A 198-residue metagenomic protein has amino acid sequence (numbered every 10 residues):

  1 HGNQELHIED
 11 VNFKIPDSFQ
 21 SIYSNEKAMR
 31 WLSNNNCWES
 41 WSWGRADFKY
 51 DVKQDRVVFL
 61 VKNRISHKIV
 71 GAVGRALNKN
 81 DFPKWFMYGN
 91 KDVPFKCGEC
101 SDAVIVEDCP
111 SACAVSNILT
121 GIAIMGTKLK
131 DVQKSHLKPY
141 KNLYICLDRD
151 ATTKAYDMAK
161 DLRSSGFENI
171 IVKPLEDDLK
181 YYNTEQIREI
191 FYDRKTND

Functional and structural regions predicted by a protein language model:
H1-S66, C97, S165, Y182 (+1 more regions): TOPRIM metal-binding catalytic domain and adjacent DNA-binding surface shared by DnaG-type primases
S21-Y23, S33, K84-F95, K173-Y182: Short, exposed beta-strand "edge-strand" segments with a Pro/Gly-rich flavor and a Y/T-containing core
C37-W38, A72, P83, T184: Residue-level marker of positions within ordered structural domains that often coincide with functionally constrained
V52-K141: Phosphate-handling DNA/RNA-contact segment within nucleic-acid enzymes
C100-A103, C109-D198: TOPRIM fold recognition
